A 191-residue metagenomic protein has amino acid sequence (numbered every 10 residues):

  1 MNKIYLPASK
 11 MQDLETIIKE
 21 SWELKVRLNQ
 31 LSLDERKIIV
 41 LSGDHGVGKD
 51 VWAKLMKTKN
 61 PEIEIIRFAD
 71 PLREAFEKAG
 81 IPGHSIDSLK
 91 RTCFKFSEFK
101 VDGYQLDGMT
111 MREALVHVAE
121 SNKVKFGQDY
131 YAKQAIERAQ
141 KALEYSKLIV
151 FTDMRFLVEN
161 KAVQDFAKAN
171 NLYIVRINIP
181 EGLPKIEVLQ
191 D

Functional and structural regions predicted by a protein language model:
N2-I39: Extreme N-terminal, non-catalytic leader segments that precede Walker-type/kinase nucleotide-binding cores
G43-D44: P-loop (Walker A) phosphate-binding loop of NTP-binding proteins
K49: Conserved lysine of the Walker
W52: Hydrophobic positions on the alpha1 helix immediately C-terminal to the Walker A/P-loop
T58-I65: Post-Walker A helix-loop "phosphate-sensing" segment adjacent to the P-loop in P-loop NTPases
E64, Q134-E187: ATP-dependent NMP and nucleoside kinases share a basic, alpha-helical "lid"
D70-S146: ATP-dependent small-molecule kinase phosphotransfer cores that center on conserved nucleotide phosphate-binding segments
A75-E77, G182-D191: Short, charged, surface-exposed secondary-structure boundary motifs
